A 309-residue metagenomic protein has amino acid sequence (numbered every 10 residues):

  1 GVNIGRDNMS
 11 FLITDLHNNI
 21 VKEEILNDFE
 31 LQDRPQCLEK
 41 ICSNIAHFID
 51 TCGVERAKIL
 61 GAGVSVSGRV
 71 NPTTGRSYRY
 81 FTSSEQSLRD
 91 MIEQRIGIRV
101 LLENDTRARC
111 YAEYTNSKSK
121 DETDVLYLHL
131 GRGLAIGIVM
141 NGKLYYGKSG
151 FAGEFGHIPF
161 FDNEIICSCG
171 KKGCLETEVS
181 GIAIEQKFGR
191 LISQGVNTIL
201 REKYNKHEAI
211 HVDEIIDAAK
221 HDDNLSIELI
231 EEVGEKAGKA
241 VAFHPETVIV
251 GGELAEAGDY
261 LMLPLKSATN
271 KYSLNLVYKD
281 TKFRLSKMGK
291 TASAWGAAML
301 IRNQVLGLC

Functional and structural regions predicted by a protein language model:
G1-E23, Y127-M140: Gly/Thr-rich phosphate-binding beta-strand-loop-beta motif of the actin/hexokinase/Hsp70
T14, V70-N71, I138, Y146: Hydrophobic alpha-helical segments, especially N-terminal targeting/anchoring helices
V21-L126, D259-Y272: Glycine-rich phosphate-binding loop and adjoining helix at the ATP-binding site of ATP-dependent phosphoryl-transfer
V66, N104, L130-R132, G181 (+1 more regions): Short secondary-structure boundary segments
L101-N116, A255-C309: Glycine-rich phosphate-binding/hydrolytic loop that grips phosphoryl groups
K120-V179: Glycine-rich phosphate-binding loop of actin/hexokinase-like ATP-binding domains
L175-V248: A mobile "lid/hinge" subdomain adjacent to the ATP/sugar-phosphate binding pocket shared across diverse ATP-dependent
